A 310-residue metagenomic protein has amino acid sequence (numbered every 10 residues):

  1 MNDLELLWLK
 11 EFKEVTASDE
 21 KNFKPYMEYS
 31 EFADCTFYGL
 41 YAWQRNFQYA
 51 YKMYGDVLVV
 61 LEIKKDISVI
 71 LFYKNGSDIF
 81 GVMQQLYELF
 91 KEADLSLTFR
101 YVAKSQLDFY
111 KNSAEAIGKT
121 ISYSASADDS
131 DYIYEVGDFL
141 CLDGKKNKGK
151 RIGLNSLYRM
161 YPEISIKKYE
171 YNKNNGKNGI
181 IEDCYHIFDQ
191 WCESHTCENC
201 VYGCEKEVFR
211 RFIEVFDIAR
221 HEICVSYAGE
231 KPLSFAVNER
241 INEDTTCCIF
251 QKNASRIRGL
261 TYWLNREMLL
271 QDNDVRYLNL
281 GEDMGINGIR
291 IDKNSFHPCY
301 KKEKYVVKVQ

Functional and structural regions predicted by a protein language model:
N2-D56, C200-V201: Amide-forming acyltransferase catalytic core, primarily the GNAT-like/NAT-type and related acyltransferase folds
C35-Q106, Y227-S255: Conserved donor-binding loop and adjoining core beta-sheet/short helix segment in diverse acyl/aminoacyl transferases
S96-S113, A127-Y132: Short, glycine/charge-rich beta-strand/loop segments that flank catalytic centers and engage negatively charged groups
T98-R100, K167, Y277-L280: Short catalytic-loop micro-motif centered on adjacent basic/acidic residues
Q106-Y123, I152, M284-K301: Conserved active-site alpha-helix within GNAT-family acetyltransferase domains
A116-C197: Acyltransferase donor/substrate-recognition loop-hinge adjacent to the catalytic core
Y171-K231: Short, conserved active-site entrance elements at the starts or edges of catalytic domains
R220-Q310: Aromatic (often tryptophan-rich) hydrophobic motifs at membrane interfaces
